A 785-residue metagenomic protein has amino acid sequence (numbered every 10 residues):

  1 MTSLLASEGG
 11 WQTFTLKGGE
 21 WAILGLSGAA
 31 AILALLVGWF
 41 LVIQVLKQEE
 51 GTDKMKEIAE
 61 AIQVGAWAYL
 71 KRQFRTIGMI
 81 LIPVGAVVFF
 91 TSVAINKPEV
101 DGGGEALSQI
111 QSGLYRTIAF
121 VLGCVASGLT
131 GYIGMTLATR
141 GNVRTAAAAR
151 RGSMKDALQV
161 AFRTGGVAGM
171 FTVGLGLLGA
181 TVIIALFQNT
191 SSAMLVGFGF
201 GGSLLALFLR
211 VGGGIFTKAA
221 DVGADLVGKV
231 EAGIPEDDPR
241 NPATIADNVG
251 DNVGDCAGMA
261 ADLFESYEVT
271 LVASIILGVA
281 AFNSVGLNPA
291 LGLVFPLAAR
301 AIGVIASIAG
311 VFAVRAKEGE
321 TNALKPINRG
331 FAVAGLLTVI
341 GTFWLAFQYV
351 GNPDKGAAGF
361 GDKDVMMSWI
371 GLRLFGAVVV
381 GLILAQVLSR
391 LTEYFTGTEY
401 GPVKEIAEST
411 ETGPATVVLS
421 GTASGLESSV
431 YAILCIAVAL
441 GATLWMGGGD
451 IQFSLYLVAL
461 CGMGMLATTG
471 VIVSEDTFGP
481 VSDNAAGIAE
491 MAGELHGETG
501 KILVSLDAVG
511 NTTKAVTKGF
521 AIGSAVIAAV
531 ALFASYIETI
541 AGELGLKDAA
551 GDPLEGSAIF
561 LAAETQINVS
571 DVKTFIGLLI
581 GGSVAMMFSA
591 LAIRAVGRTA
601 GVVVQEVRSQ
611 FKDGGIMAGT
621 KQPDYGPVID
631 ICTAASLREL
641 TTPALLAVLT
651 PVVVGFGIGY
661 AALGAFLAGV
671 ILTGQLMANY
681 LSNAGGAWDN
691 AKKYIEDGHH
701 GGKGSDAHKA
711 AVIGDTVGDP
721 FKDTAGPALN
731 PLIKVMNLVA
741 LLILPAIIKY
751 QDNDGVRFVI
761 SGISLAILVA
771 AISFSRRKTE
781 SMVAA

Functional and structural regions predicted by a protein language model:
T2-A785: Hydrophobic packing and interface segments
